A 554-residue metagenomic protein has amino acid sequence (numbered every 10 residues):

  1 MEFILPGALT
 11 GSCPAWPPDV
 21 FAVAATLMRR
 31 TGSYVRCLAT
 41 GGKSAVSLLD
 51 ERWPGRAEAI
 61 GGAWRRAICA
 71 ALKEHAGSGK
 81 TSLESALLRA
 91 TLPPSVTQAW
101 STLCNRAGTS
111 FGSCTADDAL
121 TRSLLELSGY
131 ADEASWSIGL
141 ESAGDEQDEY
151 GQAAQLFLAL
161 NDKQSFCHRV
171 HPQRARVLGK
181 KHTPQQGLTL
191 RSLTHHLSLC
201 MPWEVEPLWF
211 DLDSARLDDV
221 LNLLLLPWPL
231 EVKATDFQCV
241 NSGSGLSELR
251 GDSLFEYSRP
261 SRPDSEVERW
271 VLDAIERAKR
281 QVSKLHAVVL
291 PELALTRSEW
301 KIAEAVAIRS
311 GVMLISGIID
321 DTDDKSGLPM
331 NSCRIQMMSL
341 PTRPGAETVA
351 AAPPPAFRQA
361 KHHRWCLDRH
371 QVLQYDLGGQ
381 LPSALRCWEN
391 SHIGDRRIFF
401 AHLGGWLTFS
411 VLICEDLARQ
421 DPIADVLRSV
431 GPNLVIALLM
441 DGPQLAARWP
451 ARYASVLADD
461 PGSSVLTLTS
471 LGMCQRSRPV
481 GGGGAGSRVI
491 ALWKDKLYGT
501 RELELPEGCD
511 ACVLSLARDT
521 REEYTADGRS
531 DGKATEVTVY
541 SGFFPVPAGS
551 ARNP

Functional and structural regions predicted by a protein language model:
I4, N222-L226, S410: Short, well-ordered beta-strand segments
I4-S128, H286, W300-E304, I308-I315 (+2 more regions): CN hydrolase (nitrilase-like) catalytic-core segments centered on the catalytic cysteine and neighboring Lys/Glu
K43-E231, T235-R250, P291: Long, charge-dense tracts
R174, G179-M201, K361-C387, I398-F400 (+6 more regions): Active-site regions of metal-assisted phosphoester/phosphodiester hydrolases, unifying DNase/endonuclease modules
H195-R216, L328-S429: Active-site catalytic loop in hydrolytic enzyme cores
L226-V232, Q238-A287: N-terminal glycine-/serine-/threonine-rich phosphate-binding loop
A234-L246, T342-P354, G499-D519, E523-A526: Acidic Ser/Thr/Pro-rich low-complexity disordered segments that often serve as glycosylated linkers/stalks around
R262-K361, A451, D459: Cys-nucleophile CN-hydrolase/nitrilase-fold catalytic domain and related Cys-dependent amidase chemistry that acts on
